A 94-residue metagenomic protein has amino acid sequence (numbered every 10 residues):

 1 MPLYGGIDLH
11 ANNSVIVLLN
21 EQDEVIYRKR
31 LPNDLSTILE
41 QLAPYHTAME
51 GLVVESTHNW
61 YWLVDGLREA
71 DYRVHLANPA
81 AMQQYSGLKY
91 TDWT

Functional and structural regions predicted by a protein language model:
M1-T94: Phosphate- and other anionic-substrate recognition elements at nucleic-acid/protein interfaces
